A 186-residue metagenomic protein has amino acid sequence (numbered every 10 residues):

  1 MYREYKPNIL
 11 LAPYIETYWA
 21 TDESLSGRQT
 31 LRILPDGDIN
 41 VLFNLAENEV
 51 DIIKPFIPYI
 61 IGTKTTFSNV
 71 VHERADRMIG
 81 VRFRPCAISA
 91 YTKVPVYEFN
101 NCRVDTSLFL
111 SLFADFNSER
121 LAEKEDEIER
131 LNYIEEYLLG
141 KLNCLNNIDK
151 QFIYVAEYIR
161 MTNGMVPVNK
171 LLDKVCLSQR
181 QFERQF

Functional and structural regions predicted by a protein language model:
M1-N163, P167-N169, K174-Q179: Alpha-helical bundle regulatory/interaction domains
F186: DNA major-groove recognition helix of helix-turn-helix
